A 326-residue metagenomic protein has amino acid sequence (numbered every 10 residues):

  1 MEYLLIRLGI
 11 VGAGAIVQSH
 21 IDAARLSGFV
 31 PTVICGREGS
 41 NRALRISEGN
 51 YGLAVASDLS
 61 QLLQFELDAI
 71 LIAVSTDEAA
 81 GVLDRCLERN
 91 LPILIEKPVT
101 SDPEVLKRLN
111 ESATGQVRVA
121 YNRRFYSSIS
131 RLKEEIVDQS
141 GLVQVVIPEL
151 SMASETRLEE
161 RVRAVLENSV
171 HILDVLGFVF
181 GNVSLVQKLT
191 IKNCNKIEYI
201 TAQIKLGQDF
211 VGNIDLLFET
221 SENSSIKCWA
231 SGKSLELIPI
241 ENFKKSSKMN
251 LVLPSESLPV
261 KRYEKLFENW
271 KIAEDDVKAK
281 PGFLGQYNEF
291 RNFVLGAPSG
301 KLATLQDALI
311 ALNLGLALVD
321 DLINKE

Functional and structural regions predicted by a protein language model:
M1, C35, Q61, A69-I72 (+3 more regions): C-terminal helix-rich "cap/oligomerization" subdomain common to oxidoreductases
M1-N50, D138: N-terminal Rossmann-like dinucleotide-binding module
H20, N50-L94, P98-L109: Beta-loop-alpha module in the N-terminal Rossmann-like domain of NAD(P)-dependent dehydrogenases, especially those
V30-V33, L67-I70, R163: Short active-site oxyanion
S57, I95, V119-Y121, Q187-T190 (+1 more regions): Short loop/edge segments at beta-strand edges and connector loops that shape dinucleotide/nucleotide cofactor-binding
D77, T100-S154: A contiguous active-site-proximal alpha/beta segment in oxidoreductase catalytic domains
E155-N223, K227: Rossmann-like dinucleotide-binding domain that binds NAD(P)(H)
V211-G285, K301-T304: NAD(P)-dinucleotide binding in Rossmann-like oxidoreductases
